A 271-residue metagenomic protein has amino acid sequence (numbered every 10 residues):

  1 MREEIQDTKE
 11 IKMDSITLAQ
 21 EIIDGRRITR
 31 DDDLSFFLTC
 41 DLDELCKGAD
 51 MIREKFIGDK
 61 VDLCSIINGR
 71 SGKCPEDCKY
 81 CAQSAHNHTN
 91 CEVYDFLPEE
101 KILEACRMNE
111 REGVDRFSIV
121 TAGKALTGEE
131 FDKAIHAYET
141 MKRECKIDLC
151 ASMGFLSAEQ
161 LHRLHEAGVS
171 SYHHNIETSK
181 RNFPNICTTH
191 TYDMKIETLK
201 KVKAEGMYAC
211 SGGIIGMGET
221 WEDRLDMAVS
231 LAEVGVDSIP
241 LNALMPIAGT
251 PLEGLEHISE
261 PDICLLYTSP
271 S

Functional and structural regions predicted by a protein language model:
M1-E76: Flexible, acidic/Gly-rich N-terminal and inter-domain linker regions that tether and position cofactor-handling modules
C46-N87, Y94-S118: N-terminal pre-triad scaffold of radical SAM enzymes
H86-A105, N109-L199, M207-I215, D237-N242: Core AdoMet radical
E159-H162, E219-S230: Catalytic cores of alpha/beta
R181-N185, A248-E253: A short acidic, helix-capping loop that chelates divalent metal ions and anchors anionic groups
I215-E219, M245-A248: Short, catalytically relevant binding-site loops at active-site mouths
S230-A232, S238, P246-A248, H257-D262: Active-site loop segments of alpha/beta catalytic cores
Y267-S271: Conserved small/polar residues in nucleotide/adenosyl-binding loops
